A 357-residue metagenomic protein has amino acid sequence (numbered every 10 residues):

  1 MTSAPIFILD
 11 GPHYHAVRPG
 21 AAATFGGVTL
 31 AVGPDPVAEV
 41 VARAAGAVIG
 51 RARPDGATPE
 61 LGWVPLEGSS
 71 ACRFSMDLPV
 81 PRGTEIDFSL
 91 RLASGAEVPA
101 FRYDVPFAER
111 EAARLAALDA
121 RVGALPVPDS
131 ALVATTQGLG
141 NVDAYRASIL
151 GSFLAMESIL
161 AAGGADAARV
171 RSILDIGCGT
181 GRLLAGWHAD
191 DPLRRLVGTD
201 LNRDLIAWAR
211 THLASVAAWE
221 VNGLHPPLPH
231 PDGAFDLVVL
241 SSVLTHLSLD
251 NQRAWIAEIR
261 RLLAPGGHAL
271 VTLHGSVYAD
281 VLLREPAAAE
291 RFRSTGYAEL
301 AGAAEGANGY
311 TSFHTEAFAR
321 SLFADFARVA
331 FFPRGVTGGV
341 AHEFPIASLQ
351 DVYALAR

Functional and structural regions predicted by a protein language model:
M1-R110: Basic, ligand-binding patches in group-transfer machinery, especially extracytoplasmic/periplasmic segments
F107-V170, G179-P227, L249, L270-R357: Class I (Rossmann-like) S-adenosyl-L-methionine-dependent methyltransferase catalytic domain, capturing the SAM-binding
S172, R195, A234-D236: Structural signature of beta-strand start/N-cap positions in the alpha/beta core of ABC transporter nucleotide-binding
D175: Class I SAM-dependent methyltransferase core
L228-V238: A short acidic, Gly/Pro-enriched loop at the edge of an enzyme's catalytic core that lines a small-molecule cofactor
L237-D250: A short SAM/SAH-binding and catalytic strip from SAM-dependent methyltransferases
R253-P265: A short glycine-rich, Lys/Arg-flanked "PGG" loop and its adjoining helix->strand segment in the class I
